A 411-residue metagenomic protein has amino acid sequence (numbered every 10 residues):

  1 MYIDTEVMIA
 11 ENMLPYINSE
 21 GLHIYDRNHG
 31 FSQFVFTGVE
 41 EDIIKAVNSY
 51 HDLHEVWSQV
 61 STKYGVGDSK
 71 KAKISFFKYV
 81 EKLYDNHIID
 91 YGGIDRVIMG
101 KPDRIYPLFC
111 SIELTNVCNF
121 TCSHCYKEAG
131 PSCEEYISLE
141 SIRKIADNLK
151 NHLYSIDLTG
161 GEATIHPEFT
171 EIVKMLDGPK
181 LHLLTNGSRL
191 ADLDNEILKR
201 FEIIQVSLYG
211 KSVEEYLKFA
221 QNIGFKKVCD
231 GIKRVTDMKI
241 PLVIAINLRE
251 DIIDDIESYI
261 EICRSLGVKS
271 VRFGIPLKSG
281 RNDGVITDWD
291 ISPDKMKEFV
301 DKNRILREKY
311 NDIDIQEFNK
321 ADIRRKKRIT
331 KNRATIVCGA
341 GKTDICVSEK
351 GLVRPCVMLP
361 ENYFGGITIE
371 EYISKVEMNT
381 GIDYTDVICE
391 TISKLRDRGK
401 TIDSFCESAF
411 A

Functional and structural regions predicted by a protein language model:
M1-N48: Acidic, low-complexity/disordered tracts enriched in E/D and polar residues
Y2, R200-I203, S207-Y209, E214-G341 (+2 more regions): Radical SAM enzyme [4Fe-4S]-AdoMet core and its adjacent flexible, acidic and glycine-rich loops/tails across
T5, R333-T335, K350-A411: Flexible mid-to-C-terminal extensions adjoining Fe-S/redox cofactors in radical SAM and related proteins
Y16-I24, H29-V35, I74-S111, K331 (+2 more regions): N-terminal [4Fe-4S]-dependent radical SAM core
Q33-K71: Short amphipathic alpha-helical interface segments
E55, K73-K82, N86-L193, R200: Conserved alpha-helical substructure of the radical SAM core
